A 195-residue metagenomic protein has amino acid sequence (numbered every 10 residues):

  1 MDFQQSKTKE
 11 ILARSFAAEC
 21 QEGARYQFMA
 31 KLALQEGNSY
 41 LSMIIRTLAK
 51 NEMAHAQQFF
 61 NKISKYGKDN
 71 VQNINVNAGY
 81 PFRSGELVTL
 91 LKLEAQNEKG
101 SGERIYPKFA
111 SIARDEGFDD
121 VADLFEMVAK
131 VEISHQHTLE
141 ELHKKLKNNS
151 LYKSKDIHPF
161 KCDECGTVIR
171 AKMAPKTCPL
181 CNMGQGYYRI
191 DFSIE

Functional and structural regions predicted by a protein language model:
M1-E195: Non-heme di-metal
